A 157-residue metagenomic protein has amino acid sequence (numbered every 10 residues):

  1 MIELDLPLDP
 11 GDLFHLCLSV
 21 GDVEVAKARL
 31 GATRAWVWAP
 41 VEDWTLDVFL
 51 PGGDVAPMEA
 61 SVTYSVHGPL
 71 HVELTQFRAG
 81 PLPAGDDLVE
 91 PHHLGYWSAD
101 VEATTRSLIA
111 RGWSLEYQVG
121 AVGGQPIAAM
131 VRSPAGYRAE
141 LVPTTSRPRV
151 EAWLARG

Functional and structural regions predicted by a protein language model:
M1-D9, E73, G85, A110-G157: Vicinal oxygen chelate
I2, L46-P51, G80-P83, V150: A short, acidic/glycine-rich surface segment
L8-P10, S19-G68, A103-Q125, A155-G157: Core segments of cupin and vicinal oxygen chelate
F14-V23, D87-E102, G136-E140: Short coil/turn motifs at helix boundaries and re-entrant loops, enriched in small/polar and proline residues
S61-L88: Helix-adjacent hinge/juxtasegments
H71-Q76, H92, E102-T105: A generic structured-segment signal
